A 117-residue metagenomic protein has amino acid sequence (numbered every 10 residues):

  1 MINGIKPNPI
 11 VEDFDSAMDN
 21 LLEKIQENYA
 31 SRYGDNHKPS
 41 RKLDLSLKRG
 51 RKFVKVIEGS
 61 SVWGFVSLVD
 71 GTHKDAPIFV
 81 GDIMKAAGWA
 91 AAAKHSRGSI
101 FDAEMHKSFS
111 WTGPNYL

Functional and structural regions predicted by a protein language model:
I2-G4, G88, G113-P114: Glycine-centered flexibility motif
I2-L47: Negatively charged, low-complexity tracts enriched in Asp/Glu with abundant Ser/Thr
K24-I25, G71, T112: Low-complexity, intrinsically disordered/propeptide-like segments
H37-P77, M84: Amphipathic, interaction-prone secondary-structure segments
P39-R41, F109-L117: A cross-kingdom feature marking charged/low-complexity
D75-F109: A short, surface-exposed interaction/processing loop segment used at functional sites
